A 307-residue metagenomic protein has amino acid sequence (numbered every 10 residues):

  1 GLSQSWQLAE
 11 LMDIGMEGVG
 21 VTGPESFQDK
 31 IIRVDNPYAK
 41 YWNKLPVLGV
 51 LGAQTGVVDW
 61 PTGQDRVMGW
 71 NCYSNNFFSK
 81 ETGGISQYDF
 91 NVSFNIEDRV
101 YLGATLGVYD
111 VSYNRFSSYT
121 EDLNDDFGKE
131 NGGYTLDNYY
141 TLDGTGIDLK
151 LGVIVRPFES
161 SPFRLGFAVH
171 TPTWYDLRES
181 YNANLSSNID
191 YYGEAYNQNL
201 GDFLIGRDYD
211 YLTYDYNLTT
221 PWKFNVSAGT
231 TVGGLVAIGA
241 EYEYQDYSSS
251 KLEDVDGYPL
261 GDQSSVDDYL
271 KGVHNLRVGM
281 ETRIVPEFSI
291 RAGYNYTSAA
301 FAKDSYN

Functional and structural regions predicted by a protein language model:
G1-N307: Outer-membrane beta-barrel porins/channels
